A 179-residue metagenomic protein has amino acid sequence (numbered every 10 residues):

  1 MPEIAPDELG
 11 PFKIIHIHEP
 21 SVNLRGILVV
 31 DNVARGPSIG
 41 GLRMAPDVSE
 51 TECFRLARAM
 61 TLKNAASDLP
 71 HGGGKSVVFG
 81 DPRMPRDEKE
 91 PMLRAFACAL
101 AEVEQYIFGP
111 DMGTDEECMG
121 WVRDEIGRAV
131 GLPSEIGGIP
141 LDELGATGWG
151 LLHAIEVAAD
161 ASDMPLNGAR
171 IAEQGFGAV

Functional and structural regions predicted by a protein language model:
M1-L141: N-terminal ligand-binding/catalytic initiation module
R43, A158-A159: Adenosine-phosphate binding glycine-rich loop
I139, E143-E156, S162-V179: Glycine-rich adenosine-cofactor-binding loop
